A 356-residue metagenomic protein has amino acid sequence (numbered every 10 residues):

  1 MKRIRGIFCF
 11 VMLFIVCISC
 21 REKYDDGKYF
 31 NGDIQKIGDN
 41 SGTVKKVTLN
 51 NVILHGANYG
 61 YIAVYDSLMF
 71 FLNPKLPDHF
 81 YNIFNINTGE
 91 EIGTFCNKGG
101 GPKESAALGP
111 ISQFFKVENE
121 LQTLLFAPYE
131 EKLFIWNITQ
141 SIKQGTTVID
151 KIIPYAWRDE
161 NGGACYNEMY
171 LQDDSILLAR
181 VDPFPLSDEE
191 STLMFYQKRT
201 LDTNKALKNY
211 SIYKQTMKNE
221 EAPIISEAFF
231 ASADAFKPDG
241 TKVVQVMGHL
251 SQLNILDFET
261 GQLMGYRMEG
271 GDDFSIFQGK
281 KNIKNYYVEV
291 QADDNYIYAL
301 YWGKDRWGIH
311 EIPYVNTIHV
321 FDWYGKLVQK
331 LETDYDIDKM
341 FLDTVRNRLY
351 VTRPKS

Functional and structural regions predicted by a protein language model:
F30-A57, Y324-K326: A short helix->beta-strand "capping" segment at the edge of beta-propeller domains
V47-Y81, Y298-Y301: Beta-strand-rich domains and repeat architectures in extracellular enzymes and scaffolds, especially beta-propellers
N58-Y65, P110-E120, C165-D174, S226-G240 (+2 more regions): Structural signature of eukaryotic scaffold interfaces centered on beta-propeller domains
I83-N85, T139-Q140, S191-T203, P313-K326: Beta-propeller blade signature
E90-L124, I153-E160, A222-I225, D334-I337: Blade-loop segments of beta-propeller domains
C96, G101-S105, G270-G279, W323-T344: Conserved blade-ending motifs and adjacent loop-strand segments that build the rim/top face of beta-propeller domains
Y129-S175, A179-F184: Asp-box/WD-like beta-propeller blade repeats and closely related beta-sheet repeat scaffolds
K280-H319: Loop/turn-rich, solvent-exposed surfaces of beta-rich toroidal or solenoidal domains
